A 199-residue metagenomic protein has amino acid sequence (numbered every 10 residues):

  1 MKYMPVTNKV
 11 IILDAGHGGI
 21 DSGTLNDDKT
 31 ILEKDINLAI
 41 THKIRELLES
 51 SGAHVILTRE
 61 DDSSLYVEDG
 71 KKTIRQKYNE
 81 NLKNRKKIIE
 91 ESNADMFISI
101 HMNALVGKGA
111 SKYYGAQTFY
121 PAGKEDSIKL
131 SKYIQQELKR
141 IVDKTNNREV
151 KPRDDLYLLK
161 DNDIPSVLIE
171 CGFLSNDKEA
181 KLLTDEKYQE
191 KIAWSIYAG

Functional and structural regions predicted by a protein language model:
M1-K129: Catalytic-core regions of hydrolytic enzymes
L25, I31, S92, V106 (+1 more regions): Active-site-adjacent mobile loop/cap segments within catalytic or ligand-binding domains
L47, I141, G199: Short alpha-helical functional segments enriched in proximate histidine and acidic residues
E125-P152: Active-site-adjacent substrate-binding region of metalloamidase/peptidase-like peptide-processing proteins
